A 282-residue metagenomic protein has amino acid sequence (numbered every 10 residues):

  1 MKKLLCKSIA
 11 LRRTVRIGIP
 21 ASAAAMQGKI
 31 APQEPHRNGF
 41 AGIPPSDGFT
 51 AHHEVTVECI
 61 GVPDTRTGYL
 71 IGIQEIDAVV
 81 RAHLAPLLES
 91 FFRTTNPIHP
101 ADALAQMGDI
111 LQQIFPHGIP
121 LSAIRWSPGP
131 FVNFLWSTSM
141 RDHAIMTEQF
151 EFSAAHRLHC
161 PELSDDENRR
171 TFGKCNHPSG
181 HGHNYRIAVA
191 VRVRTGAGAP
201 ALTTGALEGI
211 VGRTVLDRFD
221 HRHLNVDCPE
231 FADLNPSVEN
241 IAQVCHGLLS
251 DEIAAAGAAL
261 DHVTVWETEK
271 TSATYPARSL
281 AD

Functional and structural regions predicted by a protein language model:
M1-D282: Charge-rich, low-complexity N-terminal segments
